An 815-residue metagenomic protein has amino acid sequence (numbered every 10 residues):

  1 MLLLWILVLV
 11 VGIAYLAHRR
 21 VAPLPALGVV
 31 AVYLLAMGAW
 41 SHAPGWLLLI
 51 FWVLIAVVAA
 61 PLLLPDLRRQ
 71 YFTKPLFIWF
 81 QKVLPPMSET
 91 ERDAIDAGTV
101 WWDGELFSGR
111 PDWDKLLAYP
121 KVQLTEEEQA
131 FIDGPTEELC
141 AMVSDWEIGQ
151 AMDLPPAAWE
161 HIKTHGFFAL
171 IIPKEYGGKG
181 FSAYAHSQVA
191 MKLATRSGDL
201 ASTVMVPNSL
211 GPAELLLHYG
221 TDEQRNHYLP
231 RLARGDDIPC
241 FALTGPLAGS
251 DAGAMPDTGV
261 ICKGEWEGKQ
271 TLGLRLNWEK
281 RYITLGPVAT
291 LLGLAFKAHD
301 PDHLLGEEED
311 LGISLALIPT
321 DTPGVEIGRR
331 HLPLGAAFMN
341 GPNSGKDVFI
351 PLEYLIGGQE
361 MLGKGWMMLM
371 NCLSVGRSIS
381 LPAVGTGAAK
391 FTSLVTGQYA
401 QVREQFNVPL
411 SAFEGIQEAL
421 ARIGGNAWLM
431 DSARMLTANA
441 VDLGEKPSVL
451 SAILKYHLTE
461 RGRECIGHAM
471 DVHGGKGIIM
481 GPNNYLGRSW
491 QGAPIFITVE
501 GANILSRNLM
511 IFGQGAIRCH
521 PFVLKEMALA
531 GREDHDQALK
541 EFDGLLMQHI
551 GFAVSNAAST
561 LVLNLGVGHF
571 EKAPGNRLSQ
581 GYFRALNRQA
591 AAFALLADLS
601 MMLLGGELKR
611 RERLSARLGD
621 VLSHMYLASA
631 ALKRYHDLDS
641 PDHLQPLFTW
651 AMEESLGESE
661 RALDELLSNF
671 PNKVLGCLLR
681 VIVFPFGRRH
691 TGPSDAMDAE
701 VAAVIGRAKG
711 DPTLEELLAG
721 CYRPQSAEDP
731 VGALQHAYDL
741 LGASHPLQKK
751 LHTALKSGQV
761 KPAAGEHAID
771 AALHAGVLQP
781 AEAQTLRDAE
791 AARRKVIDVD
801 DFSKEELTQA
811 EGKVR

Functional and structural regions predicted by a protein language model:
L7-Y15, A26-L35, F51-P207, E214 (+6 more regions): Amphipathic, small/basic residue-rich leader segments at the start of a protein or domain
A14-G28, H42-W46: Membrane-helix interface "capping/anchor" motifs
K269-E326: A short core secondary-structure module
P323-F349: Flexible, small-/acidic-enriched active-site or ligand-binding loops
P342-R377, L394-S411, N556-L578, A592-K609: A glycine-rich, basic-preceded beta-loop-alpha segment at the flavin cofactor/substrate interface of flavin-utilizing
G415-D442, M470, S623-R634: Loop-to-helix element that buttresses phosphate recognition and phosphoryl-transfer chemistry
E445-G477, P646-S659: Charged, glycine-rich active-site and insertion segments that engage polyanionic ligands
M547-R815: C-terminal amphipathic alpha-helical interaction region
